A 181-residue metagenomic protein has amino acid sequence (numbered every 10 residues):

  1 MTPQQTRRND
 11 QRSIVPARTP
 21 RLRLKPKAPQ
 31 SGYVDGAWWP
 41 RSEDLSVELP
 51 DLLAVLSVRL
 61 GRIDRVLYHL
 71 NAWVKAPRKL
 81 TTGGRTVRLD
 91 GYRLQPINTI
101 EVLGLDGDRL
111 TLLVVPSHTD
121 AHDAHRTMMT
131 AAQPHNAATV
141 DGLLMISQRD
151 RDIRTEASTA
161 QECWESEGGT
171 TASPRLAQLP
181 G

Functional and structural regions predicted by a protein language model:
M1-Q4, N9-I14, R59, P174-G181: Short linear motifs embedded in intrinsically disordered, proline/glycine-rich low-complexity segments
P3, V74-G181: Helix-rich interaction surfaces within compact, conserved domain-sized segments that mediate assembly or partner
R7-Y33: N-terminal, Lys/Arg- and Ser/Thr-rich interaction peptides
R8-Q11, K25, L52-V55, R88-L89 (+1 more regions): Intrinsically disordered, low-complexity boundary segments flanking structured domains
R12-S13, L24, L45, L52-V58 (+3 more regions): A compositional/structural signature for long, glycine/proline-rich flexible linkers and loops on extracytoplasmic
V34-W38: Short hinge/gating elements
W39-A76, L80: Short, well-structured hydrophobic secondary-structure segments
